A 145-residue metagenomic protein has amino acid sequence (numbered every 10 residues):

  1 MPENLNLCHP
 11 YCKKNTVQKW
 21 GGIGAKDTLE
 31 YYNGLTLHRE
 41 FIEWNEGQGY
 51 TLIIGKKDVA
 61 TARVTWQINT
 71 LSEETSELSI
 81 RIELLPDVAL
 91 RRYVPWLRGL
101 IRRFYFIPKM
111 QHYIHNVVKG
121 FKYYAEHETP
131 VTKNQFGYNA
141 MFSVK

Functional and structural regions predicted by a protein language model:
M1-G21, M141-K145: Hydrophobic ligand-binding cavity/cleft-lining segments
K14, H115-K145: Short, highly charged C-terminal tails/helix-capping segments
A25-Y32, Y50-K57: Short beta-strand segments that buttress and anchor functional surface loops
Y32-G34, E46, E83-L85: Solvent-exposed coil/turn segments that connect beta secondary-structure elements in extracytoplasmic/periplasmic
N33-T36, A60-T61: Short coil-to-beta-strand transition motifs
N45-Y50, E73: Short, conserved beta-turn/loop elements at beta-strand boundaries and strand-helix junctions
K56-N116, Y123, T132-N134: Beta-strand/loop substructures that line and gate deep hydrophobic ligand-binding cavities in soluble
